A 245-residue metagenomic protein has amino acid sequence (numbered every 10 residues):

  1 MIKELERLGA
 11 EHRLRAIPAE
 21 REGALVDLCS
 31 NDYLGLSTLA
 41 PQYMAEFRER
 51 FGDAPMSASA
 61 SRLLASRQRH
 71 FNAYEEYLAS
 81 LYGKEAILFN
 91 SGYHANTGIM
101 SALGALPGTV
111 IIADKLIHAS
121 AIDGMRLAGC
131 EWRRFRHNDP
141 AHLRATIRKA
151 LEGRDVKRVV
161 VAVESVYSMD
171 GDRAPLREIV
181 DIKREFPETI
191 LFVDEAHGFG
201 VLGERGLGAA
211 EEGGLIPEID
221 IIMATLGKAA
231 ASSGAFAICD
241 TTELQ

Functional and structural regions predicted by a protein language model:
M1-S57: N-terminal "arm"/small-domain region of PLP-dependent enzymes with the aminotransferase-like
E49-G92: Conserved N-terminal alpha-helix of the aminotransferase class I/II PLP-enzyme fold
Y82, L127-G129, E218: Short, structured coil segments at secondary-structure junctions
S91, I112-G129: Substrate-binding/gating loop at the entrance of the active-site cleft, primarily in PLP-dependent aminotransferase-like
M100-A119, P140: Conserved PLP-anchoring active-site segment centered on the Schiff-base-forming lysine
H137-F192: Active-site phosphate-binding strand-loop segment of PLP-dependent enzymes
E211-Q245: Active-site PLP attachment segment
